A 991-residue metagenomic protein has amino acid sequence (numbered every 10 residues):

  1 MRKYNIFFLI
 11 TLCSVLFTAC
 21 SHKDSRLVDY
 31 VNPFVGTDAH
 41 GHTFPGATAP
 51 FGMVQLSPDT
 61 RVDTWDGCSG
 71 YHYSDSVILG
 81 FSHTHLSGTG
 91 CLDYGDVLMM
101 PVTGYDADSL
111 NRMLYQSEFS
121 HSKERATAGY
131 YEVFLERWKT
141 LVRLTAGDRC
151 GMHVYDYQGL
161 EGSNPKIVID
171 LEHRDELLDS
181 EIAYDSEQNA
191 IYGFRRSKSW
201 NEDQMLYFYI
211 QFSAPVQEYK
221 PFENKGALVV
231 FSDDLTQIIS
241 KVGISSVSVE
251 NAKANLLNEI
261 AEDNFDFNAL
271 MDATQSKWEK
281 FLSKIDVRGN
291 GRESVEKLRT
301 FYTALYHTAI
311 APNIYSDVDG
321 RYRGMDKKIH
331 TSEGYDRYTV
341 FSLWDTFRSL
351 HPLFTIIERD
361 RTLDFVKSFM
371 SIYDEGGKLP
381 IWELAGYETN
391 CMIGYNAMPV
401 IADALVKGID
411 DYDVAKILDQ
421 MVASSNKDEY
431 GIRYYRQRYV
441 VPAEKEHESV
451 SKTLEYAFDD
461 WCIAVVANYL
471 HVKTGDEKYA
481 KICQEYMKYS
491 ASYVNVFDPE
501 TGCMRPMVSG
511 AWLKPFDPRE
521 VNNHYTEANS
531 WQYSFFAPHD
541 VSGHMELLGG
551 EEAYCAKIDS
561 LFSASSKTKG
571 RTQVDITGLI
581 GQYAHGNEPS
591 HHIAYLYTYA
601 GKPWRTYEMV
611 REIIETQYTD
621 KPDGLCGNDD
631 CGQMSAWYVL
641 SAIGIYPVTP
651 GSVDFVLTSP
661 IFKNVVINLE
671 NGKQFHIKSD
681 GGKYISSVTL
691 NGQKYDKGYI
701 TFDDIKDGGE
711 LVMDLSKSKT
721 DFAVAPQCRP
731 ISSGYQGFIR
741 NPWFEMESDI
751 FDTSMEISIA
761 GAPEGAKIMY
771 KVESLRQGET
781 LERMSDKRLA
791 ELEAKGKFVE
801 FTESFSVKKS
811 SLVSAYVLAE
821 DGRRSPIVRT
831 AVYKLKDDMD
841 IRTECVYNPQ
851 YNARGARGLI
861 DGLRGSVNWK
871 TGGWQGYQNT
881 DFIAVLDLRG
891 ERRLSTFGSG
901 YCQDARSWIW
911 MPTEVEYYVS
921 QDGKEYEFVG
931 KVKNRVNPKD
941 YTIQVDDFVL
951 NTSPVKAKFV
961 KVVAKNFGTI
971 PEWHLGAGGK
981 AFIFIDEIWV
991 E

Functional and structural regions predicted by a protein language model:
T18-A19: C-terminal motif of bacterial Sec signal peptides marking the signal peptidase cleavage site
H22-H351, T355-P399, D403-L454, C462 (+10 more regions): Accessory carbohydrate-recognition regions in carbohydrate-active enzymes
L160-G162, G681-K683, G761-A766, E891-L894 (+1 more regions): Short proline/glycine-enriched turn/loop motifs at strand-loop junctions of beta-rich domains
Q237, G708, K808-L812, V955-A957: Extracellular Ig-like/FN3 beta-sandwich strand-entry sites
S687-T689, K767-K771, E916-Y918: Beta-strand signatures of extracellular beta-sandwich domains
S718-F722, E820-R824, N966-W973: Short acidic/polar inter-strand loop motif in beta-rich domains
A725, R729-F882: Short, compositionally stereotyped local motifs that mark structural "simplifiers"
S866-G930, Q944-E991: Aromatic, loop-rich ligand-recognition surfaces of beta-strand-rich domains
